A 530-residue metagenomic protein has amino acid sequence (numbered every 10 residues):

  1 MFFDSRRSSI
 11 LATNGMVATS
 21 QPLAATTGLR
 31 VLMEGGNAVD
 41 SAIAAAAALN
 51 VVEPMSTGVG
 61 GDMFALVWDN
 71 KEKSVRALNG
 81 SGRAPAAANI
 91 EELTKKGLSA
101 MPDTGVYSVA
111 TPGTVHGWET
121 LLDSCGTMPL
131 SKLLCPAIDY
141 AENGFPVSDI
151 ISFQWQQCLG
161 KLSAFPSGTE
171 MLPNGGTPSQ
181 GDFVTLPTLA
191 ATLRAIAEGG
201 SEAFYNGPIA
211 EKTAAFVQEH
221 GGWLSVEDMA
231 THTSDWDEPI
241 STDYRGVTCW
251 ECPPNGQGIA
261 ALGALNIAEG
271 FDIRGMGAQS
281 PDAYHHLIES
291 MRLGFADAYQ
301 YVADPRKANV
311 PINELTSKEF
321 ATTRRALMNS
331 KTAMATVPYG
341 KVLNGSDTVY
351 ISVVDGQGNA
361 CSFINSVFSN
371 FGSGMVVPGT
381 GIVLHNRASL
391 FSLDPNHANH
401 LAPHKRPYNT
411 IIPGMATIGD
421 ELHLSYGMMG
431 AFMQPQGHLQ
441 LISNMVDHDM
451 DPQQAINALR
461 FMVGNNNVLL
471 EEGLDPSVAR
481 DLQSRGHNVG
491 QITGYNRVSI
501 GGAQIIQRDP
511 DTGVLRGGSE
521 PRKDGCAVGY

Functional and structural regions predicted by a protein language model:
M1-T26, R30-M33, A38-G200, F204-N206 (+5 more regions): Noncatalytic scaffold domains of N-terminal-nucleophile
A45-N50, G222-L224, S330-P338, S392-L401 (+1 more regions): Short Pro/Gly-enriched beta-strand edge/turn motifs at strand-loop
V51-W68, E72-A77, W223-S225, N359-L424 (+2 more regions): Active-site rim segments in enzyme catalytic domains, especially the processed small/beta chain of N-terminal
G175, G270-V367, G379-T380, R387 (+1 more regions): Internal maturation/activation junctions in enzymes
W236, G345-T348, N409-I411: Short, small/polar residue-rich loop motifs at catalytic or cofactor-binding pockets
E251-P254, I259, A416-M433, M445: Extended C-terminal regions of large enzymes
M334, P338, S346, G473-Y530: Cofactor-centric catalytic regions
Q357, K405, H438, D447-R497: Extended C-terminal subregions enriched in glycine
